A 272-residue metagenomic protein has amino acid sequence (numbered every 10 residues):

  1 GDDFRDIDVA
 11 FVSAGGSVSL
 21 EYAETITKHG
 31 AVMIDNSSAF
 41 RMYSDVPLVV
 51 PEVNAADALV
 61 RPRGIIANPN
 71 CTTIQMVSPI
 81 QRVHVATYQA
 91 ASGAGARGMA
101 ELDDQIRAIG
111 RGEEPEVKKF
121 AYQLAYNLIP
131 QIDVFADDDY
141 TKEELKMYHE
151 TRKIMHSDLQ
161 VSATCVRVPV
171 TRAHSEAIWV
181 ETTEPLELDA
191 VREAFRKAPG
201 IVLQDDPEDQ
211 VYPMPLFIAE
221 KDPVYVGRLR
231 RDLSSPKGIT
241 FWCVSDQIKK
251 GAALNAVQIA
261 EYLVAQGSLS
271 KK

Functional and structural regions predicted by a protein language model:
G1-Y122, Q160, V224-Y225, L229-S234 (+2 more regions): N-terminal Rossmann-like NAD(P) cofactor-binding subdomain of oxidoreductases, focused on the glycine-rich
R5, L59, I80-K197: Active-site-lining helix/loop region of Rossmann-like oxidoreductase modules
A14, C71, F120, D139 (+4 more regions): Catalytic cores of large soluble enzymes that bind and process phosphate-bearing ligands
P47, P51, P69, A108-G110 (+4 more regions): Proline-rich low-complexity regions
L159-K272: C-terminal active-site/capping subdomain that shapes the small-molecule cofactor and substrate pocket of enzyme
